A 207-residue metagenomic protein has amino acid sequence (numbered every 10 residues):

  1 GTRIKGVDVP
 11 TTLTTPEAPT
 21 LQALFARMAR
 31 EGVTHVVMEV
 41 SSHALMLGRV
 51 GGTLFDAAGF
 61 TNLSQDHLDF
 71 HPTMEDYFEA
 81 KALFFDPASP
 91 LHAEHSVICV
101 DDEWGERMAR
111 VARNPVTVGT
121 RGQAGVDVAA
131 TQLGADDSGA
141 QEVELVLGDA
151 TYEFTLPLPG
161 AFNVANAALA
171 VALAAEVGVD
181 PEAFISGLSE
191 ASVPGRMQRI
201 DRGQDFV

Functional and structural regions predicted by a protein language model:
G1-R3: Short beta-strand-centered segment that lines the nucleotide-binding/catalytic pocket of NTP-utilizing
G6-P10, L156: Short acidic, glycine/proline-rich loop/turn micro-motifs
V9-S41: Conserved nucleotide-sensing/catalytic segment adjacent to the nucleotide-binding pocket in NTP-handling enzymes
P10-T15, G52-D56, N114-P115: Short, hinge-like loop/turn segments at secondary-structure boundaries
R30-V33, V37, F55-F206: Acidic, Mg2+-coordinating active-site environments of NTP-dependent enzymes
A44-G51: Conserved helix/coil segment N-terminal to the catalytic DExD/H
